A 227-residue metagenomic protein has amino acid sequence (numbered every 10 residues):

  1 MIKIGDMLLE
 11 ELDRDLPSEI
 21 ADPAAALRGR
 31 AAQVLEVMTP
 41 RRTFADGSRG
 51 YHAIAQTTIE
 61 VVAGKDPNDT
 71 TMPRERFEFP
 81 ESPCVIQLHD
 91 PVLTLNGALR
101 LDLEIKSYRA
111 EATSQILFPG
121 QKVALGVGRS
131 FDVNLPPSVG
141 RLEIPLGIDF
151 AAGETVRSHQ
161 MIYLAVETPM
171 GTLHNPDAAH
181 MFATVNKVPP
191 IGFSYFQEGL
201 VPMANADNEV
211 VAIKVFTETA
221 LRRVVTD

Functional and structural regions predicted by a protein language model:
M1-L93, M170-T172, P176-A178, T184-D227: N-terminal segment immediately downstream of the Sec signal-peptide cleavage site in secreted/extracellular proteins
Q87-H180: Short helix-loop boundary/capping segments
